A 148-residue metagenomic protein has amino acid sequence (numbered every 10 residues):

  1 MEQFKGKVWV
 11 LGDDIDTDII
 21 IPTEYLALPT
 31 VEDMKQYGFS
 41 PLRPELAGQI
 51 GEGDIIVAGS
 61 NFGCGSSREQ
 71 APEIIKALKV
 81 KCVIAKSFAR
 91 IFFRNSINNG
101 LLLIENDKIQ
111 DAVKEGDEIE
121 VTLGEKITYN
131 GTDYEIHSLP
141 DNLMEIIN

Functional and structural regions predicted by a protein language model:
M1-F4, K114, Y129: A generic structural signal for short, non-catalytic loop/turn and secondary-structure boundary residues
M1-T23: N-terminal, positively charged, Ser/Thr/Ala/Gly-biased leader segments that form transit/presequence-like amphipathic
W9, N61, I146-I147: Residue-level signal for helical boundary/lining positions with a hydrophobic bias
I21-G124, Y134-E135, D141-N142: Feature captures the catalytic cores and cofactor-binding loops of soluble hydro-lyases/lyases that act on carboxylate
Y129-S138, E145-N148: Phosphate/diphosphate-binding glycine-rich loops and adjacent basic-rich segments that engage nucleotide
